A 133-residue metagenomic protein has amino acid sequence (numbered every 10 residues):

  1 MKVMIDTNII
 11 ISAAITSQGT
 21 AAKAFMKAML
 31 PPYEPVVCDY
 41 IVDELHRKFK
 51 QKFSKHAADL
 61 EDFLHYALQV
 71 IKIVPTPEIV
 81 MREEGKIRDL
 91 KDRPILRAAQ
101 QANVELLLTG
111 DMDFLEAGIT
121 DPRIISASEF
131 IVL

Functional and structural regions predicted by a protein language model:
M1-Q18: Metal-dependent nucleic-acid phosphoesterase active-site entry motif
I5, A21-Q51: PIN/NYN-family metal-dependent endoribonuclease catalytic core
D6-T7, V37-C38, G110-D111, S126: A secondary-structure boundary/capping signal
I9-I10, I41, D113-F114: Alpha-helix capping/helix-boundary segments
V42-L68, E129-L133: Extended, non-globular alpha-helical segments
K72-L107, M112: Active-site neighborhoods of divalent-metal-dependent phosphate/nucleic-acid chemistry enzymes
Q100-L108, M112-L133: Acidic, PIN/NYN-like endoribonuclease modules and their adjacent C-terminal/linker elements
